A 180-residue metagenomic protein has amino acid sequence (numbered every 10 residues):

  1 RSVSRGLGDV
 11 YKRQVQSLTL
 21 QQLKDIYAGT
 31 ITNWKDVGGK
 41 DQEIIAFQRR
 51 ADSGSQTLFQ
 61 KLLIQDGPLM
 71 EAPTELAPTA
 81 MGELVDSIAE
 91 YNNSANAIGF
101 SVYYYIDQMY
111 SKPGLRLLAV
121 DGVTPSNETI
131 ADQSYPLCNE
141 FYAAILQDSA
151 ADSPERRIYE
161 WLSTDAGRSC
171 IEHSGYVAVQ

Functional and structural regions predicted by a protein language model:
R5, D9-Q180: Exported/periplasmic ABC-transporter solute-binding proteins
